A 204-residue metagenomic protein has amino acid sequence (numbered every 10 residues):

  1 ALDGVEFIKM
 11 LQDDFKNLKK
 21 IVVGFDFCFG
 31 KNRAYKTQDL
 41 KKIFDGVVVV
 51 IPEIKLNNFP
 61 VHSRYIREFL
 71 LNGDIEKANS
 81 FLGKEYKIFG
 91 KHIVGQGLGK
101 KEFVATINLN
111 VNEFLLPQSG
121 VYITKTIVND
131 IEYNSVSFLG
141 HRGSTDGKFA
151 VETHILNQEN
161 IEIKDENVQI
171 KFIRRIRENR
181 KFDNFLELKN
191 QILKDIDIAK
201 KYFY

Functional and structural regions predicted by a protein language model:
L2-A105, I127-N129, D183-E187: Classical nucleotidyltransferase
V94-Y204: Phosphate/ribose-recognition catalytic cores of enzymes acting on nucleotide-derived substrates
